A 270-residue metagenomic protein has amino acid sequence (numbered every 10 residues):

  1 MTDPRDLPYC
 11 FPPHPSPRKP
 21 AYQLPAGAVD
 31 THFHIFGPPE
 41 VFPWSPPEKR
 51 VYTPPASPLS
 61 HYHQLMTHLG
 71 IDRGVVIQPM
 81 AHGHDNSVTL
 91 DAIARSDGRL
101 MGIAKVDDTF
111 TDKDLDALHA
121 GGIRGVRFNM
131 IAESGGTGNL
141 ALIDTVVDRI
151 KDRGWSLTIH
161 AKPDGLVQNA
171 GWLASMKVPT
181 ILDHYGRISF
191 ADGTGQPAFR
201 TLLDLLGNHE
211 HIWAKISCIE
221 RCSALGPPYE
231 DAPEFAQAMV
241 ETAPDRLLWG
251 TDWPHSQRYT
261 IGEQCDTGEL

Functional and structural regions predicted by a protein language model:
T2-H84, G268: An N-terminally biased module of ancient metal coordination in phosphate/nucleic-acid-related enzymes
D3-P13, A81-G171, K215-L225: Active-site gating/metal-coordination segments in enzymes
R5-R18, Q196-L270: H/E-rich (His + Asp/Glu) clusters that bind or coordinate divalent metals
G27-V29, F33-I35, T67, D116 (+4 more regions): A generic "structured core" feature
V29-F33, R73-I77, L100-A104, R124-F128 (+4 more regions): Hydrophobic faces of well-ordered beta-strands that scaffold small-molecule active sites in alpha/beta enzyme cores
P58-Y62, F110-K113, L166-Q168, T194-L203 (+1 more regions): Alpha-helical scaffolding within the catalytic cores of extracellular/periplasmic polymer-degrading hydrolases
L65-M66, L118, I150, L173 (+2 more regions): Generic structural signal for hydrophobic
S175-V178, L182-A191, P197-L203, G207-I212: Histidine/lysine/aspartate-rich catalytic loop segments that bind and position anionic ligands
